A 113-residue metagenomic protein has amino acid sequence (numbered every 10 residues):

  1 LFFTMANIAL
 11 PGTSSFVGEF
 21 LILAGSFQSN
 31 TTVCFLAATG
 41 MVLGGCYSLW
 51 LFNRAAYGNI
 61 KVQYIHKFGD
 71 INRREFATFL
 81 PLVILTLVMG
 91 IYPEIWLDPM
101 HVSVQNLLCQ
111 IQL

Functional and structural regions predicted by a protein language model:
L1-G69: Functional transmembrane alpha-helices
L49-L113: Cytoplasmic/organellar membrane-interface segments at the starts of transmembrane helices in multi-pass inner-membrane
